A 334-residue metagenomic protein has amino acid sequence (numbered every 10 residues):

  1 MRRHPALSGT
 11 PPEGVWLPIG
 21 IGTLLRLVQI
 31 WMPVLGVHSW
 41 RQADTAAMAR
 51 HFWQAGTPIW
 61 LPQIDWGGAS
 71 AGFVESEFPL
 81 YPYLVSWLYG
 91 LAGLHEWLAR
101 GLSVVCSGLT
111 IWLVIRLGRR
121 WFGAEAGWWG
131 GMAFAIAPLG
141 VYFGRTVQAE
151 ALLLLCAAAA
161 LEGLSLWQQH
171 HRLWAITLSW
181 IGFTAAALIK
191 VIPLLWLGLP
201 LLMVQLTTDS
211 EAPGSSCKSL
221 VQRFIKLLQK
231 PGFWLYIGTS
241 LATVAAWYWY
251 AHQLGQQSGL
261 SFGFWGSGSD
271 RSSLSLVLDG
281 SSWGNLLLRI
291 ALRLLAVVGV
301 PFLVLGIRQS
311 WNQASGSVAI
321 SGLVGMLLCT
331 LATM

Functional and structural regions predicted by a protein language model:
M1-V28, F224, Q229-T239: Start-transfer (signal-anchor) and selected internal transmembrane alpha helices of multi-pass inner/ER membrane
G22-T23, G130-A135, E162, F183 (+2 more regions): Short helix- or helix-capping micro-motifs that position conserved polar/aromatic residues at function-defining sites
L27-W31, D44-F73, L80: Extracytosolic helix-loop segments that constitute the early lumenal/periplasmic catalytic or substrate-binding loops
D44-A55, A185, L197-D209, L220-M334: Transmembrane-lumen/periplasm boundary regions of multi-pass, lipid-linked membrane glycan transferases
F78-Y83, L91-L109, F143-V147, R289: Loop-to-helix entry region of an early transmembrane alpha helix in multi-pass inner-membrane enzymes
L98-W121, A159-G163: Transmembrane-helix motifs of polytopic, lipid-linked glycan transferases
R119-E125, A160-L178, A186: Membrane-interface transmembrane helices that cradle and orient dolichyl/undecaprenyl
L139-L153, G255: Short acidic/glycine- and proline-prone juxtamembrane loop motifs at membrane-interface regions of multi-pass membrane
